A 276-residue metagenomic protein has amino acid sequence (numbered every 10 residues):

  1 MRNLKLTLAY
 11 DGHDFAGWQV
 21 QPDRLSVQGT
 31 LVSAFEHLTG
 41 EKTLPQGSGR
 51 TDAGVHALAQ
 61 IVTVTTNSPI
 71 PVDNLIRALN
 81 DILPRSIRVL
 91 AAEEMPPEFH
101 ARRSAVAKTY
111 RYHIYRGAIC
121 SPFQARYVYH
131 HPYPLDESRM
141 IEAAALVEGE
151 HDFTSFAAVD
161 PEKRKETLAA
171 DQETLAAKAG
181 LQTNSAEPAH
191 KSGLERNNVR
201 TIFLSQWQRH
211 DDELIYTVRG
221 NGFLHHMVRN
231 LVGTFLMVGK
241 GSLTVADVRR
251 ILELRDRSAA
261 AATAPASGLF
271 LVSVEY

Functional and structural regions predicted by a protein language model:
M1-Y276: Structured-RNA-binding interfaces characteristic of tRNA pseudouridine synthases
